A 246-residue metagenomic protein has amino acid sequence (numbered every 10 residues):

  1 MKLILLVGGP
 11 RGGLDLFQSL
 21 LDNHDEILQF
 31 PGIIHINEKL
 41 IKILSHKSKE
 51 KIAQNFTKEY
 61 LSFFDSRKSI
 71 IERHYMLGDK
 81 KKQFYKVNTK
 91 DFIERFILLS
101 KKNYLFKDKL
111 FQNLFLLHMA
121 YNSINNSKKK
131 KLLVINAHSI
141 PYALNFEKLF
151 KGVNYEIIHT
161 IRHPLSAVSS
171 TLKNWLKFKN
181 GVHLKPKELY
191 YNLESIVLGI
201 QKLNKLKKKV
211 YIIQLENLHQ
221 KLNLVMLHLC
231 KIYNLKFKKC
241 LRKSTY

Functional and structural regions predicted by a protein language model:
M1-L3: Pre-Walker A (Motif I) flank of P-loop NTPase domains
L6: Hydrophobic anchor at the beta1->P-loop junction of P-loop NTPases
G9: P-loop (Walker A) phosphate-binding loop of NTP-binding proteins
L14-I27: A conserved segment at the C-terminal end of the G1
I27-I34, Y211: Conserved catalytic segments around the Walker B and adjacent sensor/switch elements of P-loop NTPase domains
P31-N37, H163, K243: Conserved beta-strand -> loop -> alpha-helix junction used to position metal-binding or nucleic-acid-contacting
I33-I135: PAPS-dependent sulfation machinery
A120-R242: PAPS-dependent sulfotransferase catalytic domain
